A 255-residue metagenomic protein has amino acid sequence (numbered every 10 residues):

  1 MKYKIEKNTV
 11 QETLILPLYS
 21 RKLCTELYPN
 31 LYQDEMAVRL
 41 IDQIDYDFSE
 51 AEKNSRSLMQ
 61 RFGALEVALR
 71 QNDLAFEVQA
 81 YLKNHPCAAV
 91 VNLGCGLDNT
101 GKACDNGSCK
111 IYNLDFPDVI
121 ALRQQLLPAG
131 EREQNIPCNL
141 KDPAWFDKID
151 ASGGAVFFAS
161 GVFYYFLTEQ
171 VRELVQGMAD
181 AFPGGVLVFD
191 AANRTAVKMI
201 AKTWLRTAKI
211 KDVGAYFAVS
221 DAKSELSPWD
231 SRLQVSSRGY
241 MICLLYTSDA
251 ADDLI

Functional and structural regions predicted by a protein language model:
M1-V91, C95-C138, A151-S152: Rossmann-like AdoMet
A144-S152: Short amphipathic alpha-helix with an adjacent loop that forms part of the alpha/beta core around
F157-F158: A conserved beta-strand element that flanks and buttresses the S-adenosyl-L-methionine
Y165-G177: A short, conserved alpha-helix within the catalytic core of class I
P183-A192: Conserved beta-strand signature within the Rossmann-like core of class I S-adenosyl-L-methionine
K198-V213: Short, glycine-/aromatic-enriched active-site segment of Class I SAM-dependent methyltransferases
G214-R238: Short alpha-helix
Y246-I255: Single conserved hydrophobic/aromatic residue that forms the stacking wall/gate of nucleotide- or nucleobase-binding
